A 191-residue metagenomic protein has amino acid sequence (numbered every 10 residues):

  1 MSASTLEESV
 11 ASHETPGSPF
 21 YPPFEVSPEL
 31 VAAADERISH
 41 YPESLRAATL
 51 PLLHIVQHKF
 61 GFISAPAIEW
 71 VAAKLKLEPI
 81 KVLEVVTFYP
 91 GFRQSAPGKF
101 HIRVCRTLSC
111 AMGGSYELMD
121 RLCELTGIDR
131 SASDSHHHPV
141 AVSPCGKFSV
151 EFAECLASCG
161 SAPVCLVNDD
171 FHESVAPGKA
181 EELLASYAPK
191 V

Functional and structural regions predicted by a protein language model:
S2-V191: Signature of N-terminal electron-transfer/Fe-S-associated modules in redox systems
